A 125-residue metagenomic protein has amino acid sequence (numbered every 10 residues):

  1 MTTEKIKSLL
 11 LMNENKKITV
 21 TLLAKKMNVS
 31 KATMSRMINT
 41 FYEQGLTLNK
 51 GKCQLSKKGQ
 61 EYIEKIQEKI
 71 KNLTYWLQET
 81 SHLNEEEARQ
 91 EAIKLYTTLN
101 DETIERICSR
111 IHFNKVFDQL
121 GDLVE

Functional and structural regions predicted by a protein language model:
T2-I18, K25: Short amphipathic alpha-helical interface segments
K25, Y42-E43, E79: Alpha-helical residues within the helix-turn-helix
A32, E86: Key DNA-contact positions within bacterial/archaeal DNA-binding proteins
Y42-G51: A short, conserved structural fragment
G51-K69: Basic, amphipathic "hinge/linker" alpha-helix immediately C-terminal to the N-terminal HTH DNA-binding motif
Q90-E125: C-terminal regulatory/oligomerization modules of transcriptional regulators
